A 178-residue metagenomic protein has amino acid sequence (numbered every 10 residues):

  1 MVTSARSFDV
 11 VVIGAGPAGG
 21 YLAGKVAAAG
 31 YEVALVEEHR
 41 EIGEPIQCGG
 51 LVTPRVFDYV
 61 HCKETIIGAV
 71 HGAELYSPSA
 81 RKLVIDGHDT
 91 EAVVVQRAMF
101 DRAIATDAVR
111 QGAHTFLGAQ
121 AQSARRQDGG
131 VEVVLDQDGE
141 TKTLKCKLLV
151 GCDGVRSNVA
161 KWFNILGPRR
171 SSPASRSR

Functional and structural regions predicted by a protein language model:
V2-A18: Beta1/beta-strand and adjacent pyrophosphate-binding region of the FAD-binding site in flavoprotein oxidoreductases
A5, R81-V84, E140-T143: Short, mixed charged/polar active-site loops that provide acid/base catalysis or chelate metal/phosphate cofactors
V11, A15, G24-I46: Glycine-rich FAD pyrophosphate-binding loop
A15, K25, A29, D107-R178: Predominantly flavin-linked oxidoreductase catalytic cores and closely associated redox partners
A18, E41, R156: Conserved Rossmann-like nucleotide-cofactor binding loop
Y21, L51: Short alpha-helical segment within the catalytic ATP-binding CA
T53-A103, R126: A conserved beta-strand/loop capping segment in the N-terminal third of enzymes that catalyze redox or closely related
